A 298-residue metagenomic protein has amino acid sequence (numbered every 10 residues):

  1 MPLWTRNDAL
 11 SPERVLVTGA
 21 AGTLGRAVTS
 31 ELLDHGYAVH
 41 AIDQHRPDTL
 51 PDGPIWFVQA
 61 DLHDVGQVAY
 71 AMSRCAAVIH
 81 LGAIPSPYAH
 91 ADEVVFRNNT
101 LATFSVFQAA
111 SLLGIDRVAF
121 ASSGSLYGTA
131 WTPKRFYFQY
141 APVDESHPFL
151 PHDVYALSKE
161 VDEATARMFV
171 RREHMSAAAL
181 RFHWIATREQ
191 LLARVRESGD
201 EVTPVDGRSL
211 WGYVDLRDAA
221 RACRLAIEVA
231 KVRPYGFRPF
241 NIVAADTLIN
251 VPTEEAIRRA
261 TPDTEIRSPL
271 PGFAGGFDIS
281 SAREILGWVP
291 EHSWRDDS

Functional and structural regions predicted by a protein language model:
R14-H35: N-terminal Rossmann NAD(P)H-binding glycine-rich loop of SDR-like oxidoreductase domains
Q59-N98: NAD(P)H-binding glycine-rich loop region in Rossmannoid oxidoreductase-like domains and their noncatalytic homologs
H63, V94-A102, F149, L157-S158 (+1 more regions): Glycine-rich NAD(P)-binding loop of the Rossmann-fold in SDR/ketoreductase-type enzymes
V78, H90-A119: NAD(P)-cofactor binding segment of oxidoreductase domains
R97, T132-E173: Catalytic helix-loop patch of NAD(P)-dependent Rossmann-fold dehydrogenases
S105-H152: Conserved Rossmann-fold NAD(P)-dependent oxidoreductase catalytic core, especially the SDR/UDP-sugar
I185-P204, S209-F237: Alpha-helical substrate-binding/gating segment
R217-D218, A222-S298: C-terminal substrate-binding subdomain of Rossmann-fold SDR/epimerase-dehydratase oxidoreductases
